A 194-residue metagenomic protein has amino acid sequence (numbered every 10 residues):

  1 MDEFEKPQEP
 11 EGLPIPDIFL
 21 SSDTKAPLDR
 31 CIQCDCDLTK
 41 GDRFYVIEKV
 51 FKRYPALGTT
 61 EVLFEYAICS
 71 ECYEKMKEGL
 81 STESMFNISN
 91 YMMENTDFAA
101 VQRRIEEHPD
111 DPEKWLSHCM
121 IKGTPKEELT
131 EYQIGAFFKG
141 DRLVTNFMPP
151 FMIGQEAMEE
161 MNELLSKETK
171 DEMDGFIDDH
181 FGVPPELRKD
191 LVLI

Functional and structural regions predicted by a protein language model:
M1-P10, F86-M92: A general sequence property marking short-to-moderate contiguous segments in secreted/outer-membrane adhesion
D2-F4, P10, S22-P27, D35 (+3 more regions): Positively charged, low-complexity terminal tracts and the immediately adjacent first secondary-structure elements
P7-L20, E48-A56, E94-H108, G135-A136: Short Cys/His-rich Zn2+-coordinating modules
P14, T39, F64, M93 (+3 more regions): Compositionally biased amphipathic helical and low-complexity segments enriched in hydrophobic
K25-E61, K114-F147: Short recognition patches in nucleic-acid-associated and regulatory proteins
V46-E48, M76, I88, M92 (+1 more regions): Generic hydrophobic, helix-prone segments enriched in Leu/Val/Ile
G58-S89, V144-E172: Short metal-binding segments enriched for Cys and/or His
D97-I194: Long, contiguous alpha-helical scaffold regions
